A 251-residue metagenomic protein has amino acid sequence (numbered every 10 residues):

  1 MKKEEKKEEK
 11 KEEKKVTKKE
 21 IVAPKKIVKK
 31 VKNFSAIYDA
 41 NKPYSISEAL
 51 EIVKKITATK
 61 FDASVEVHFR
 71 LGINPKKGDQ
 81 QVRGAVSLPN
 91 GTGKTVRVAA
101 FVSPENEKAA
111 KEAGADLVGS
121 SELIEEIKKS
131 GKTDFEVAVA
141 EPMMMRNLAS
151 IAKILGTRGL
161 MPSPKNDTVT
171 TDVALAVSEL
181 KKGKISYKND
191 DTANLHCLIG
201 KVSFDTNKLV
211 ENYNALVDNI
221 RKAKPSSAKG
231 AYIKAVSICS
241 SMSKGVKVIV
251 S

Functional and structural regions predicted by a protein language model:
M1-A40, S226-S227, K247-S251: Intrinsically disordered, compositionally biased charged tails
Y38, K42, L50-K60, P75 (+3 more regions): Structural signal for hydrophobic packing residues in well-ordered secondary-structure cores of soluble enzyme domains
Y44-K108: Translation machinery proteins
A49, A110, G156, I238: Residue-level signature of catalytic and energy-coupling elements of molecular machines, predominantly ATP/GTP-dependent
F61-V65, A223-A235: Flexible, glycine/charged-enriched surface loops at secondary-structure junctions
F69-L71, V102, E141, I199-K201 (+2 more regions): Flexible glycine-/small-residue-rich
T92-K94, P104, N189-A193, K229-Y232 (+1 more regions): Short flexible coil/turn linkers enriched for glycine and charged/polar residues that connect secondary-structure
A115-I220: Long, charge-patterned amphipathic alpha-helical coiled-coil/hairpin "stalk" segments used as oligomerization
